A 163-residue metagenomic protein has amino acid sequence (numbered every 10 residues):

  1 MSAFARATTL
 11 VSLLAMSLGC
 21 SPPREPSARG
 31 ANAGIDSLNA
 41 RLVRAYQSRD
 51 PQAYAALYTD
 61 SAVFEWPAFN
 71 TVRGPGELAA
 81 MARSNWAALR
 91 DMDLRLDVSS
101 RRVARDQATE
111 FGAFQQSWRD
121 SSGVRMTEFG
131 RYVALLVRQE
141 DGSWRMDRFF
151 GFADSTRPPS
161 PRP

Functional and structural regions predicted by a protein language model:
M1-T9: Bacterial N-terminal signal peptides that target proteins for export
S17-G19: C-terminal motif of bacterial Sec signal peptides marking the signal peptidase cleavage site
S21-R24, F129-R157, P161: Short beta-strand edge/turn micro-motifs at domain boundaries
R29-D36, P51-R105, M126-T127: A solvent-exposed, acidic/Ser-Thr-rich amphipathic alpha-helical stretch
L42, L78, A82, L96-R102 (+3 more regions): Hydrophobic/aromatic beta-strand elements that line small-molecule binding cavities or substrate pockets in beta-rich
Y58, A68, G112-F114, F150: A mature extracytoplasmic/lumenal domain signature
